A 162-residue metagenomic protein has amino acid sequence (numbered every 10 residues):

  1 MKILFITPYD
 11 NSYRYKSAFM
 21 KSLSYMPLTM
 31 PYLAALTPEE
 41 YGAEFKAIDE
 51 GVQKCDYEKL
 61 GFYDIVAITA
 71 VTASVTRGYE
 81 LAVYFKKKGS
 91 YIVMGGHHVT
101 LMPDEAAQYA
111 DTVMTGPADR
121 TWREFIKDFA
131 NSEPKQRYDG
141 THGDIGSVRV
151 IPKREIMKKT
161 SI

Functional and structural regions predicted by a protein language model:
M1-I162: Acidic, low-complexity intrinsically disordered segments
